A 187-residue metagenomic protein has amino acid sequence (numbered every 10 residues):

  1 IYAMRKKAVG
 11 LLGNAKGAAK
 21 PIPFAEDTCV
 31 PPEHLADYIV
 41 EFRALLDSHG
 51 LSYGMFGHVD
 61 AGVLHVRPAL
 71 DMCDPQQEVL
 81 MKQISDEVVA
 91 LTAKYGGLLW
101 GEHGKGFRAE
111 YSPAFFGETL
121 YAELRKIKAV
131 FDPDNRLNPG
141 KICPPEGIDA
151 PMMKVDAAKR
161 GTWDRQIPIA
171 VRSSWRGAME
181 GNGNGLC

Functional and structural regions predicted by a protein language model:
I1-Q83, V89-L91, Y95-L98, G106-A109: C-terminal substrate-recognition/cap domain of FAD-linked oxidoreductases
K94, L98, G106-R108, P113-C187: Ferredoxin-type iron-sulfur electron-transfer modules and their immediate structural context
